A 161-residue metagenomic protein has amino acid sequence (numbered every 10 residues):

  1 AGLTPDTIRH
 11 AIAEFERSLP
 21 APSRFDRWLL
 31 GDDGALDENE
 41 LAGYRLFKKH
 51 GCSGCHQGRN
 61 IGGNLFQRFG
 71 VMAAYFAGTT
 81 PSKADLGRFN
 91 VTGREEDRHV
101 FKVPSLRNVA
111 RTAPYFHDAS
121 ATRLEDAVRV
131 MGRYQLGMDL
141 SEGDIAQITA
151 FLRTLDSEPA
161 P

Functional and structural regions predicted by a protein language model:
A1-P161: Periplasmic c-type cytochrome electron-transfer domains
